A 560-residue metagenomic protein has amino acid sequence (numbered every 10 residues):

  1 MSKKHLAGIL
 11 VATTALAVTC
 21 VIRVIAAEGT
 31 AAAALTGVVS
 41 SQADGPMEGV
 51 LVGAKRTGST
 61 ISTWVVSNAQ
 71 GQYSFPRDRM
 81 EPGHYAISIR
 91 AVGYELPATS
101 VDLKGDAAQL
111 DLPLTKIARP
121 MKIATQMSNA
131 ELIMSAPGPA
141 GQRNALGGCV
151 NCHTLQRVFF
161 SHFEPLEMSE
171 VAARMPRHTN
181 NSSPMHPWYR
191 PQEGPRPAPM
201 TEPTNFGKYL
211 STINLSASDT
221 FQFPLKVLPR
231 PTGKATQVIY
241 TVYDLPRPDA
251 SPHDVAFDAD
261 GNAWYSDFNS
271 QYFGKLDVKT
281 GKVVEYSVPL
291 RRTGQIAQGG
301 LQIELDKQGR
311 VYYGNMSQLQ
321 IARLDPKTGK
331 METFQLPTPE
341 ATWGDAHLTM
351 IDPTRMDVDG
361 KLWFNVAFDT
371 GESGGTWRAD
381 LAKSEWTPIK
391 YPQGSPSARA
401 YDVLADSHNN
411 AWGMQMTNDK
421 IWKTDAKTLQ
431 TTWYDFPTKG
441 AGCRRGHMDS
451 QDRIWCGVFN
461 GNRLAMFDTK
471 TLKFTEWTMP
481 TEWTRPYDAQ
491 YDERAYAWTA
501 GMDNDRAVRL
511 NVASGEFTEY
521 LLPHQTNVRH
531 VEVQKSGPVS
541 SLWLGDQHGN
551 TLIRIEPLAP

Functional and structural regions predicted by a protein language model:
A27-E28, L103-T125: Extracellular beta-sheet/turn segments enriched in Thr/Pro/Gly and aliphatic residues
V38-M47, M80: Structural motif
T57-S74: Short, acidic Ser/Thr/Gly-rich low-complexity loop/linker segments typical of extracellular and cell-surface proteins
G58-T60, P82-S100: A short, solvent-exposed loop/turn motif at the edges and junctions of modular extracellular/periplasmic domains
A145-Q156: The canonical Cys-X-X-Cys-His
P248-D260, R291-Q308, E340-D359, G394-H408 (+3 more regions): Beta-rich, blade/repeat-based domains predominating in secreted/periplasmic proteins but also intracellular
W264-N269, V311-S317, D357, L362-G371 (+4 more regions): Conserved beta-strand positions in repeat-built beta-propeller and related beta-rich domains
L522-P560: Blade-level signature of beta-propeller repeat domains, shared across WD40, Kelch, NHL, RCC1 and BNR/Asp-box propellers
